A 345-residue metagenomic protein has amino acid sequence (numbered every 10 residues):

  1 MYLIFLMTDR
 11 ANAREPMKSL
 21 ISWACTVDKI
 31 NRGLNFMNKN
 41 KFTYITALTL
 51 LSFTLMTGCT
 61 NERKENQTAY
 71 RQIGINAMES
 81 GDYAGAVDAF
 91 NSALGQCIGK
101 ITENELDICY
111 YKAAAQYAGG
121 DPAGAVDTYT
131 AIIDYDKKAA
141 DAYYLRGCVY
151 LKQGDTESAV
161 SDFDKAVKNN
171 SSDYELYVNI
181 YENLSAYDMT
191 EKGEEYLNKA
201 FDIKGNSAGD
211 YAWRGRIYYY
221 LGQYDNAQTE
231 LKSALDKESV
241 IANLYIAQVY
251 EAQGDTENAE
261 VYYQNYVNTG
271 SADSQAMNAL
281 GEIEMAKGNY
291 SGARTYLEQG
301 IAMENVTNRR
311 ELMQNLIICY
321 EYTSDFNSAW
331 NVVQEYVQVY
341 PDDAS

Functional and structural regions predicted by a protein language model:
L55-A114, A118, D127: N-terminal leader/linker segments that initiate helical-solenoid repeat arrays
Q67, I101, L106-D107, A140-D141 (+6 more regions): Helix-start (N-cap) detector for alpha-helical repeat units in TPR-like alpha-solenoids, especially tetratricopeptide
E79, A118, K152, N183-Y187 (+5 more regions): Register position in tetratricopeptide repeats
Q96, Y135, N169, I203 (+4 more regions): Structural marker of alpha-solenoid helical repeat scaffolds
N104-D107, Y111, L145, N179-E182 (+4 more regions): Canonical tetratricopeptide repeat
